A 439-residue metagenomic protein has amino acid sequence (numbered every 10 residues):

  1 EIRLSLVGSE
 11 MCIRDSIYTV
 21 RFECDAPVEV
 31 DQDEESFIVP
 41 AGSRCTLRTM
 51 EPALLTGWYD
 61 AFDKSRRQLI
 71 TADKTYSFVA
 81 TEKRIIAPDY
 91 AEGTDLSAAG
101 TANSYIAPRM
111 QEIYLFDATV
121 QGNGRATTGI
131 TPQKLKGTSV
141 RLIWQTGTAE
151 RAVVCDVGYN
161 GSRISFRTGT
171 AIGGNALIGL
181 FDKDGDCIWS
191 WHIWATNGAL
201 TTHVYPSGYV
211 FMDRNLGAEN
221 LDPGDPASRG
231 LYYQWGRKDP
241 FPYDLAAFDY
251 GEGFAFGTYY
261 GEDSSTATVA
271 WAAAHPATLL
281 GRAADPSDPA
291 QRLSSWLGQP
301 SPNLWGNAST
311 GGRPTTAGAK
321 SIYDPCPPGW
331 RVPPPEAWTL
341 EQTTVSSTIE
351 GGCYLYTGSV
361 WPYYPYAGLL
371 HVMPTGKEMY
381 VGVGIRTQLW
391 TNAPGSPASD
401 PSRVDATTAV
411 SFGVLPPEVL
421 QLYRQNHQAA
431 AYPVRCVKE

Functional and structural regions predicted by a protein language model:
E1-G8, I13-D15: Single conserved hydrophobic/aromatic residue that forms the stacking wall/gate of nucleotide- or nucleobase-binding
I2, F22, L55-W58, F78-A80 (+2 more regions): Extracellular/surface recognition and adhesion modules
S16-V39, Y90-A91: Extracellular, modular beta-sheet/disulfide-rich ectodomains of secreted and cell-surface proteins
D25-P27, M50-T56, L135-T138: Short proline/glycine-enriched turn/loop motifs at strand-loop junctions of beta-rich domains
S43-T71, W390: Surface-exposed interfaces of beta-sheet-rich extracellular modules
L55, L177, A218, D285-S287 (+1 more regions): C-terminal, surface-exposed recognition/capping segments
Q68-K83: Solvent-exposed segments in extracellular or luminal domains encompassing
D89-K320, G395, Q428-E439: Short, compositionally biased
